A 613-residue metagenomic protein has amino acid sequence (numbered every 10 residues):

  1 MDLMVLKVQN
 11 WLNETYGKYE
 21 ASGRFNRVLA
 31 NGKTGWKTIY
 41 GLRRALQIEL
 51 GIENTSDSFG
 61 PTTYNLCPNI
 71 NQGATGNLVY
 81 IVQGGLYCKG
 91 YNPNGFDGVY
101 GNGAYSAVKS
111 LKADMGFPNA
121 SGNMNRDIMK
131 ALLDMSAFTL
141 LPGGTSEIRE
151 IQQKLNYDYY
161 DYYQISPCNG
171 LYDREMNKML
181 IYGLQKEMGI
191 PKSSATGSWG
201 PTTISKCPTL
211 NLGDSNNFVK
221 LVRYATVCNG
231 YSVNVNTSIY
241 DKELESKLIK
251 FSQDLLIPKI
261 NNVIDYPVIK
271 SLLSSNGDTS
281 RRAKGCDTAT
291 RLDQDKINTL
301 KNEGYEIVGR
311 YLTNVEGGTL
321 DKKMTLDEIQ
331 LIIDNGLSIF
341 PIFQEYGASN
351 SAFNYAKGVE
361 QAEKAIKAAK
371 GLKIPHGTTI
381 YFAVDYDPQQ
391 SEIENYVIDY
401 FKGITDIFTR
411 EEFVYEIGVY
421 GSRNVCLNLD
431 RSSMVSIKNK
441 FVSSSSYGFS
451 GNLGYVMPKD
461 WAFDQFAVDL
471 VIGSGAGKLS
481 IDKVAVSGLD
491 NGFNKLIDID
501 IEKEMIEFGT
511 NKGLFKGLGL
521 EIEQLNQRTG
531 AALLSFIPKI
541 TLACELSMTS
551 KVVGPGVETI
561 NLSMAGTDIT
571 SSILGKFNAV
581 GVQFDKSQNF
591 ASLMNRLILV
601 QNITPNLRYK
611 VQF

Functional and structural regions predicted by a protein language model:
M1-I307, Y311-T313, S587, Q601 (+1 more regions): Cell-envelope/ECM-targeting effectors and their regulatory/trafficking segments
G85, A225, A283-D287, E306-Y311 (+4 more regions): Structural recognition of the beta-strand scaffold that forms the well-ordered cores of secreted hydrolase catalytic
T279-T288, L429-T549: Functionally critical loop-and-helix segments that line ligand-binding/catalytic clefts of soluble enzyme domains
K284-T288, T409-N428: Aromatic-lined carbohydrate-recognition surfaces of secreted/lumenal glycan-active proteins
G285-F343, G347, A543-E545, N561: N-terminal carbohydrate-binding/catalytic regions of secreted carbohydrate-active enzymes
T319-Q389: Substrate-binding cleft of extracellular glycoside hydrolase catalytic domains
P388-E412: Active-site cleft segment of glycoside hydrolase catalytic domains centered on the general acid/base Glu
R528-F613: Extended non-globular C-terminal regions
